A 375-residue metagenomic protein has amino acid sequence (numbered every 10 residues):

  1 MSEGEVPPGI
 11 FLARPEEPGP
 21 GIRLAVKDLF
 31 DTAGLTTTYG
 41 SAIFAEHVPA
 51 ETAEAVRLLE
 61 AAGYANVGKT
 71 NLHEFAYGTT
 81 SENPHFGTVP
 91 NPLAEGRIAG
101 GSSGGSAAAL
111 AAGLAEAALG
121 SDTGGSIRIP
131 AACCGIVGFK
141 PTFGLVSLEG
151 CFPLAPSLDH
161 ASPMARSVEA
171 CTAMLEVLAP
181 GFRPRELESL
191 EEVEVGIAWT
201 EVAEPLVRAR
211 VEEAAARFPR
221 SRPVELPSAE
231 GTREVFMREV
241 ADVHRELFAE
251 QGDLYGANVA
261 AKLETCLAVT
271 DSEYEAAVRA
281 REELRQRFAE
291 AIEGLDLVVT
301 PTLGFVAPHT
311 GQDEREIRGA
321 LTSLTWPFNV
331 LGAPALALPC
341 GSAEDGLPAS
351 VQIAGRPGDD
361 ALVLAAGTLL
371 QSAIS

Functional and structural regions predicted by a protein language model:
M1-A53, H73-G78, A307: Short, well-ordered alpha-helical
M1-G19, V177-S323, V330, G358 (+1 more regions): Amidase signature
S2, A61, A112, E116-A118 (+2 more regions): Structural helix-boundary/capping segments
V26, N66-K69, L119-S121, P223-V224 (+1 more regions): General beta-strand structural signal in soluble alpha/beta enzymes
A33-E46, P84, L110-L114, L119: DPxDG-like acidic metal-binding loop motif
A42-A50, G87-S102: Short pre-catalytic strand/loop immediately N-terminal to key active-site residues, enriched for Gly-Thr
Y64-V67, G113-A117, L295-L297: Alpha-to-beta junction loops
L93-L114, T123-R128: Glycine/serine-rich anion-binding loops at beta->alpha junctions that coordinate negatively charged ligand groups
